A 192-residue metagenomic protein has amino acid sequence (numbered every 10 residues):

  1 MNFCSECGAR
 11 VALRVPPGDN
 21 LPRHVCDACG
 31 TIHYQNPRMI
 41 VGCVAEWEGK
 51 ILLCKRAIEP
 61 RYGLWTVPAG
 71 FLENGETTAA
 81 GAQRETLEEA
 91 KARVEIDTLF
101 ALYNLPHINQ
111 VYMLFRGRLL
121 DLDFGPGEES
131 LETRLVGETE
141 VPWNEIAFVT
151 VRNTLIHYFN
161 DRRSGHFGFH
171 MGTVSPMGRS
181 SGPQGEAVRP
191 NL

Functional and structural regions predicted by a protein language model:
M1-G42: Acidic, metal-coordinating catalytic segment for phosphate/diphosphate chemistry, firing primarily on the Nudix
N2-E6, R10, V15, A92 (+3 more regions): Small, basic N-terminal interaction modules of short regulatory proteins
F3, R23, V44, L53 (+2 more regions): Conserved hydrophobic/aromatic beta-strand scaffold that supports enzyme active sites
S5, A12, D27, L52 (+3 more regions): Nucleotide phosphate-binding site architecture
L21, N36-I40, E46-E48, P60-Y62 (+3 more regions): Short connector loops at helix/strand junctions that flank enzyme active sites, especially segments positioning acidic
E46-E88: Conserved Nudix-box catalytic region and its N-terminal flanking loop in Nudix hydrolases and closely related
L72-H157, D161, H166-F167, G182-L192: Unchanged
G165-P176: Short, flexible loop/turn segments with low-complexity composition
